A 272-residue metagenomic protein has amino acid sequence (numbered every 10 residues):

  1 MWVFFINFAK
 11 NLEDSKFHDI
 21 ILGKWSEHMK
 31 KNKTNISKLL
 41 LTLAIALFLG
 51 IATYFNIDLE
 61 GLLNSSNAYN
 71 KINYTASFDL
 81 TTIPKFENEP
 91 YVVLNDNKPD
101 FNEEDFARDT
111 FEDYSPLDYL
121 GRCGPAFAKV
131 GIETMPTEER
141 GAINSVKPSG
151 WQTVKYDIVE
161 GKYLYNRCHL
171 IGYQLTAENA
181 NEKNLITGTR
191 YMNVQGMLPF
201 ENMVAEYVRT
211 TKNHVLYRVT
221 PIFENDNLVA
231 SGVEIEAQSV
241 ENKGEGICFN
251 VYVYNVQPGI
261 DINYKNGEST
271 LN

Functional and structural regions predicted by a protein language model:
V3-I6, G267-E268: Folded, non-transmembrane soluble domains that reside on the lumenal/extracytoplasmic side of membranes
N7-K10, D14-K16, I20: Short, positively charged and aromatic/hydrophobic N-terminal segments
K30-T42: N-terminal Sec-pathway targeting helices
L40-Y54: Hydrophobic membrane-insertion alpha-helices, especially the h-region of bacterial N-terminal signal peptides
T53-N64, I235-Q238: Hydrophobic single-pass membrane-insertion segments
L59-T110: N-terminal, intrinsically disordered, polar/charged segments of Gram-positive cell-envelope systems that serve as
E103-N272: Domain-level detector of nuclease and nuclease-like folds in predominantly extracellular/periplasmic contexts
